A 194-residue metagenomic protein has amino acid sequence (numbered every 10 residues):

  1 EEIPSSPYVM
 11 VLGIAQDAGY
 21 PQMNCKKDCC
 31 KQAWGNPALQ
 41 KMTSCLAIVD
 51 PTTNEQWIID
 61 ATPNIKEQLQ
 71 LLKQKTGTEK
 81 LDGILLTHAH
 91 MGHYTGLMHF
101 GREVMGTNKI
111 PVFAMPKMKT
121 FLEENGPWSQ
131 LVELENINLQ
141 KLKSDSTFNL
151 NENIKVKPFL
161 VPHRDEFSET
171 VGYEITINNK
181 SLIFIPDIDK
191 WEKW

Functional and structural regions predicted by a protein language model:
E2-L72, L139-W194: Core dinuclear metal-dependent hydrolase active-site scaffold
G13, A114-P116: Short beta-strand/turn micro-motifs composed of small residues that flank or help shape donor/cofactor-binding pockets
D50-I58, T62-F113: Active-site metal-binding motif and surrounding structural segment of the metallo-beta-lactamase
E79, G92, E135, E152-I154: Structured loop/turn residues at beta-strand edges in well-structured enzyme cores
K117-G126: A short, active-site helix/loop in glycosyltransferases that binds the activated sugar's phosphate group
